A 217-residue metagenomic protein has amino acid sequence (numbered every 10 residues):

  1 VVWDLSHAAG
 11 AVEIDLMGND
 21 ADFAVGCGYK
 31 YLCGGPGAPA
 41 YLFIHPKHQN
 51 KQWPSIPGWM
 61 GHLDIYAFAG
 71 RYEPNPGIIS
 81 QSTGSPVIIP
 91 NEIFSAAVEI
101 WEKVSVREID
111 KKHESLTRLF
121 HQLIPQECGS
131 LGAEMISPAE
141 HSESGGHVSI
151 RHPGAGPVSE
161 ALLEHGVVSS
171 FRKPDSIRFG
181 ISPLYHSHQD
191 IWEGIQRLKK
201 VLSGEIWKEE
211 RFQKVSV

Functional and structural regions predicted by a protein language model:
V1-C33: Conserved PLP phosphate-binding loop immediately N-terminal to the Schiff-base lysine helix in PLP-dependent enzymes
V2-D4, V25, W53, I136 (+1 more regions): Structural detector of well-ordered beta-strand residues that form the stable sheet scaffold of enzyme domains
G10-D15, F43, S187-D190: Active-site core of PLP-dependent enzymes with the aminotransferase class I/II
Y29, H45-K47, P153: Residue-level recognition of strand-loop junctions within catalytic nucleotide-signaling folds
C33-A38, F43-K112, R118: Active-site C-terminal subdomain of aminotransferase-like
E114-H121, P125-H165, P174: Conserved PLP-binding catalytic core of the aspartate aminotransferase-like
G156, A161-V217: PLP-dependent enzyme catalytic core of the Aspartate aminotransferase-like
